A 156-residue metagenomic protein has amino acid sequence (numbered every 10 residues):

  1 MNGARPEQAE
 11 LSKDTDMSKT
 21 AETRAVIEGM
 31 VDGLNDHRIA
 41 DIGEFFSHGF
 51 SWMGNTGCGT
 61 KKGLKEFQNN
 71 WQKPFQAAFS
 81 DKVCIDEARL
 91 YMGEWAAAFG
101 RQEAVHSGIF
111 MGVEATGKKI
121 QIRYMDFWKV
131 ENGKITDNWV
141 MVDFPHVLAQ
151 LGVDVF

Functional and structural regions predicted by a protein language model:
N2-H48, D154-F156: Short, low-complexity N-terminal intrinsically disordered segments enriched in polar/charged residues
R5, Q121-H146: Short beta-strand edge/turn micro-motifs at domain boundaries
A21, A40-E94, R101-E103: A solvent-exposed, acidic/Ser-Thr-rich amphipathic alpha-helical stretch
T23-I27, W52, F75, M125-W128 (+3 more regions): Short, structured motif recognition centered on aromatic/hydrophobic residues
N35, A104-H106, V130: Beta-strand elements of well-folded, non-transmembrane domains
T56, H106-I120: A cross-kingdom feature marking solvent-exposed beta-strand/loop segments within repeated, beta-rich binding/scaffold
R89-A97, K129-T136: A short, structured loop/turn motif at beta-sheet edges
H146-D154: A short, polar/charged loop-to-alpha-helix boundary motif
